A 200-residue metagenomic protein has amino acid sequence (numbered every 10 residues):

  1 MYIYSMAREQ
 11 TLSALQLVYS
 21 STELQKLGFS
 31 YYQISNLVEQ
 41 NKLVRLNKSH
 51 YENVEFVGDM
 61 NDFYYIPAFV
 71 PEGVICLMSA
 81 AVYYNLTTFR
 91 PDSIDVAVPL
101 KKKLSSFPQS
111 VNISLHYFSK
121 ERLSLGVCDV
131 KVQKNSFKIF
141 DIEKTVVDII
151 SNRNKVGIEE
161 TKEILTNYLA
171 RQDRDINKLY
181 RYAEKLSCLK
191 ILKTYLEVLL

Functional and structural regions predicted by a protein language model:
Y2-Y4, P71: Conserved functional hotspots at enzyme active or ligand-binding sites that engage polyanionic ligands
Y4-Y19: Short amphipathic alpha-helical interface segments
Q16-E23, V38, E52-L200: Nucleic-acid-binding surface
K26-E39: Short amphipathic alpha-helical interaction segments
K42-K48: A short, conserved structural fragment
